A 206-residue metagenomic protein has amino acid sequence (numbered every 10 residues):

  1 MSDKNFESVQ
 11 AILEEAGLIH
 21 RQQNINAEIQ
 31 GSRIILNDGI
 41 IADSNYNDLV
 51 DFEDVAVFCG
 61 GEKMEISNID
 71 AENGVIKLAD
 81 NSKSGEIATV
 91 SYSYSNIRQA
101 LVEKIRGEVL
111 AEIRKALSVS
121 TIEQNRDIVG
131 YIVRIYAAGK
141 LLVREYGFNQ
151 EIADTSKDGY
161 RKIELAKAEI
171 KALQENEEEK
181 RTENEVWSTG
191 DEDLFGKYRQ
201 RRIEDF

Functional and structural regions predicted by a protein language model:
M1-V129, E185-F206: Conserved short "hinge" loops at termini or chain/domain junctions
I19-Q23, Y136-F206: Short loop/turn elements at secondary-structure junctions
R106, L110, R114, V133-R134 (+2 more regions): Amphipathic alpha-helical core segments of compact helical bundles
